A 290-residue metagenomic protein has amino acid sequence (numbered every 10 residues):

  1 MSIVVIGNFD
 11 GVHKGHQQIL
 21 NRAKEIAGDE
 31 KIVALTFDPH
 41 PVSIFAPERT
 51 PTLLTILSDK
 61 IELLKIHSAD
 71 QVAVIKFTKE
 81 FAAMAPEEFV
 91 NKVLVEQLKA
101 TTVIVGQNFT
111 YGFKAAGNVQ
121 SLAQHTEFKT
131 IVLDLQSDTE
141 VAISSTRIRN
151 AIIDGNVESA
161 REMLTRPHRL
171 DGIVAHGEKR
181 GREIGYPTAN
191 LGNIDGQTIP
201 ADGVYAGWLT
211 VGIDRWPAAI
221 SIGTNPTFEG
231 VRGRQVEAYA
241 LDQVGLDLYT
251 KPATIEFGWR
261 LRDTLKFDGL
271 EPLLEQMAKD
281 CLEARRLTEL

Functional and structural regions predicted by a protein language model:
M1-I56, E62: N-terminal catalytic cores of NTP/NDP-binding nucleotidyl/phosphoryl-transfer enzymes
H13, L64, V103, A160 (+2 more regions): Residue-level signal for inorganic ion chemistry
Q18, D59, S159-R166, P272-E283: A non-catalytic, amphipathic alpha-helix used as a structural packing/dimerization or gating element in enzyme scaffolds
K31-V33, D70-Q71, T101, K129: Residues at the starts of beta-strands that form the adenosine-phosphate
T52-I61, A82-V90: Glycine-rich, highly charged phosphate/nucleotide-binding loops
D59-V72: A glycine-rich helix N-cap at a beta->alpha junction
A83-T188, D268-P272: Classical nucleotidyltransferase
G177-L290: Phosphate/ribose-recognition catalytic cores of enzymes acting on nucleotide-derived substrates
